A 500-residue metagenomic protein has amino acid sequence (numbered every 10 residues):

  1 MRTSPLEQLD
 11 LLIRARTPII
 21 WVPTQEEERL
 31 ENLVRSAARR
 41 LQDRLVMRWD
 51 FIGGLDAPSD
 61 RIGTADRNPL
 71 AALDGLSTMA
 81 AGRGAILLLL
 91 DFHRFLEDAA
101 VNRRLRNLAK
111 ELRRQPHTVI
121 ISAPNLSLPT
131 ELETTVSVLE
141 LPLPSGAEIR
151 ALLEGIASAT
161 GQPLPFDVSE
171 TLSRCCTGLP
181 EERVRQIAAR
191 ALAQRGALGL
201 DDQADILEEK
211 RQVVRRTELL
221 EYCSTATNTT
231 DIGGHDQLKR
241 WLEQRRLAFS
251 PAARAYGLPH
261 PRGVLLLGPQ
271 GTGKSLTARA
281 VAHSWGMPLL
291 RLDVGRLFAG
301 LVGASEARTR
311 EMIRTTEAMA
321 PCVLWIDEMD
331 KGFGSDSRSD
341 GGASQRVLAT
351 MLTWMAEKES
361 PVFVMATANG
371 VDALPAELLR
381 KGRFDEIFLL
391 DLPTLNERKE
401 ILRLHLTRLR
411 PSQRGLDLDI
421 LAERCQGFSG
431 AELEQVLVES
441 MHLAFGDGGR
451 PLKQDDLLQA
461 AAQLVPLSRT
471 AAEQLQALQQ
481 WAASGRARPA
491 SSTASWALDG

Functional and structural regions predicted by a protein language model:
M1-T17, Q42-R48, I52-A57: A short, basic N-terminal segment
R2-A15, I19, L30, Q212-A280 (+4 more regions): C-terminal engagement/docking regions of AAA+ P-loop ATPases
D10-R14, A85, E131, D167: Surface-exposed beta-strand-to-loop junctions that form interaction patches on eukaryotic regulatory domains
I20, V34, R44-I120, P124-V138 (+3 more regions): Walker A/P-loop NTP-binding motif of AAA+ ATPase domains
Q25-E27: N-terminal, positively charged regions that mediate nucleic acid binding
S36-R40: Short, solvent-exposed amphipathic alpha-helical segments in soluble enzyme and RNA/protein-processing domains
P142-E182, R195-A197, V362-F363, A376-E377 (+2 more regions): Conserved C-terminal "switch" segment of AAA+ ATPases
E170-E221: Interdomain "pre-motor" coupling segment immediately N-terminal to P-loop NTPase/helicase cores
